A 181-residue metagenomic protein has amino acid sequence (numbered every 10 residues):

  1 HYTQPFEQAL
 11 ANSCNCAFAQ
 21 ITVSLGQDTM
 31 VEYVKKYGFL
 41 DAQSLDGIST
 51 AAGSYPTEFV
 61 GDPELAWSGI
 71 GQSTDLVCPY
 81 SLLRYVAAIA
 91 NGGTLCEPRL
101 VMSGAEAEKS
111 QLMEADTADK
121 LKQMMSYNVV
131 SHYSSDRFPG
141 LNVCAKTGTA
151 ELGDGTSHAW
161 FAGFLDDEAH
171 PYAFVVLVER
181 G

Functional and structural regions predicted by a protein language model:
H1-V178: Beta-lactam-recognizing serine transpeptidase/beta-lactamase-like catalytic domain environment
